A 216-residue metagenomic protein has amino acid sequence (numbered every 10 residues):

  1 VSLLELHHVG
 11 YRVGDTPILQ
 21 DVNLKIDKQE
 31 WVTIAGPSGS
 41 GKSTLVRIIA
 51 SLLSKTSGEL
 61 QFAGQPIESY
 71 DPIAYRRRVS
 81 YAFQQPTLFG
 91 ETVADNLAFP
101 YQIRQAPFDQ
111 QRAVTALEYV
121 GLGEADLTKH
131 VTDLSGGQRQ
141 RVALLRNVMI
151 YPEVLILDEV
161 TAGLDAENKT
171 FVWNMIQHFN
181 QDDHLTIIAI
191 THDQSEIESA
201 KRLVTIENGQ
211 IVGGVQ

Functional and structural regions predicted by a protein language model:
A50: Helix-to-loop junction immediately C-terminal to a conserved catalytic motif
G58-P66, Y75: Conserved ABC transporter NBD signature motif
P86-D95, R104: Conserved catalytic motifs of ABC-family nucleotide-binding domains
Q110-D126: Conserved ABC ATPase "signature" region
H130-L134, Q138: Conserved ABC ATPase signature
L144: Hydrophobic anchor residue at the start of the ABC signature
L155-D158: Catalytic Walker B motif of ABC-type/P-loop ATPase nucleotide-binding domains
